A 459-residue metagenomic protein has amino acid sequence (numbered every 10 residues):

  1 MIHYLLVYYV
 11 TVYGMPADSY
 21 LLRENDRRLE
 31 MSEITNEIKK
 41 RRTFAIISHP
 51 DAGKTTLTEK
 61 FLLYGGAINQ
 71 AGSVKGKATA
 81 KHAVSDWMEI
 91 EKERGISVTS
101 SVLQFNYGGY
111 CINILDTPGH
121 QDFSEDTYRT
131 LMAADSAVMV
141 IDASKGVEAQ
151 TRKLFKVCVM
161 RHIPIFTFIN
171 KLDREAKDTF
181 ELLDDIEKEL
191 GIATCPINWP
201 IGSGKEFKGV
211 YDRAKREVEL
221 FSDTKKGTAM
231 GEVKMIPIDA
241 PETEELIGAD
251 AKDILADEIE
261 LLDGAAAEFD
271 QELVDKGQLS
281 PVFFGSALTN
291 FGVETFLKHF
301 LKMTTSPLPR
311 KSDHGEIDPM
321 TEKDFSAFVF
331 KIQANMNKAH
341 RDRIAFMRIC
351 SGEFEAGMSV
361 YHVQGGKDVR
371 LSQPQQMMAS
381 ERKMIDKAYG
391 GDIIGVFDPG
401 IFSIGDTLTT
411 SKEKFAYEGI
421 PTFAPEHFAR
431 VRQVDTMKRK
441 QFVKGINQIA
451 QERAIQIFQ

Functional and structural regions predicted by a protein language model:
Y8, Y13, Y20-Q459: Structural and coupling elements of P-loop NTPases
